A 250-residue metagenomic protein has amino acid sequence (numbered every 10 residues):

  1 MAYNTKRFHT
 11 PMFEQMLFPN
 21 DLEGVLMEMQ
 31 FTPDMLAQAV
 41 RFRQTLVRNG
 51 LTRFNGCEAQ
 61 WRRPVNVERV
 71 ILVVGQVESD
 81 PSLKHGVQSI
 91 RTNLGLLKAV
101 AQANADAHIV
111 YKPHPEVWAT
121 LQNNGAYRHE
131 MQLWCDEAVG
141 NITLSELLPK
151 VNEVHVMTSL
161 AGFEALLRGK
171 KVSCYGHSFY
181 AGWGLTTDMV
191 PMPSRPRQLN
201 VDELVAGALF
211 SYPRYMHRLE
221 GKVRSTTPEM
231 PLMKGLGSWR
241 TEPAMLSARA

Functional and structural regions predicted by a protein language model:
M1-A250: Catalytic-core helical/loop segments in enzymes performing group transfer/polymerization on anionic/lipid-linked
